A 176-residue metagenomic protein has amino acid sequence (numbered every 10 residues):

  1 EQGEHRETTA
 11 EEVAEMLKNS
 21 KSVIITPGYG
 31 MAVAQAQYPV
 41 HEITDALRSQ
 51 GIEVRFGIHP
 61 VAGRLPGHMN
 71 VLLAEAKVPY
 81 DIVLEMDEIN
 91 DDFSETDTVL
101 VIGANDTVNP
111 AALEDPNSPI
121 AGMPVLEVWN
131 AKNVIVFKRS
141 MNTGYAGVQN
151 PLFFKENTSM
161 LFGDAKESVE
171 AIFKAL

Functional and structural regions predicted by a protein language model:
Q2-L176: Structured cytosolic domains appended to multi-pass membrane proteins
